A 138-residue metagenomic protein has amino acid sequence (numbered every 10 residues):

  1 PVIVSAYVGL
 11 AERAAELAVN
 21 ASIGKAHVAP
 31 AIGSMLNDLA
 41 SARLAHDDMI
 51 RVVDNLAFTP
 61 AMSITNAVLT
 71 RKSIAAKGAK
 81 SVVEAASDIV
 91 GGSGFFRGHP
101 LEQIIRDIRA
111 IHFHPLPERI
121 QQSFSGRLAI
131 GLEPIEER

Functional and structural regions predicted by a protein language model:
P1-A40: Glycine-rich beta->alpha junctions and the first turn(s) of the following alpha-helix
G9, G33-A40, L69, S73-K80 (+1 more regions): Generic structural signal for well-ordered, non-transmembrane alpha-helical segments in soluble/cytosolic regions
A21-V28, M35, V53-D54, S63 (+2 more regions): Hydrophobic/basic alpha-helical segments enriched in Actinobacteria
I23, S41-I74, E84-F95: C-terminal helix-coil-helix/basic helical segment that borders enzyme active sites and/or dimer interfaces and provides
H46, A61, K80, G98-L101 (+1 more regions): Alpha-helix initiation and N-capping motif
S81-V90, R119-S123: Short segments within alpha-helical structural elements
S93-R138: Glycine-rich phosphate/cofactor-binding loops in nucleotide/flavin-utilizing enzymes
